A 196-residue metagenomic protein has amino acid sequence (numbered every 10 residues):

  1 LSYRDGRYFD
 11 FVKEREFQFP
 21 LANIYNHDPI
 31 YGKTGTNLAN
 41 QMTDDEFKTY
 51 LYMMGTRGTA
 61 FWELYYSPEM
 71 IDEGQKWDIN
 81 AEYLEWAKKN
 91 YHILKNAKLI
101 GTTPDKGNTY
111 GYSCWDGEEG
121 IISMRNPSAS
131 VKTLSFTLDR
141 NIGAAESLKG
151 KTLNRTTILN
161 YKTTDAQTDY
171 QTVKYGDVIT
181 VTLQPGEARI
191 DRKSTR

Functional and structural regions predicted by a protein language model:
L1-Y161, E187: Active-site-proximal substrate-binding groove within the catalytic cores of carbohydrate-active enzymes
Q167-R196: C-terminal beta-strand-rich structural cap/linker in extracellular carbohydrate-active enzymes
